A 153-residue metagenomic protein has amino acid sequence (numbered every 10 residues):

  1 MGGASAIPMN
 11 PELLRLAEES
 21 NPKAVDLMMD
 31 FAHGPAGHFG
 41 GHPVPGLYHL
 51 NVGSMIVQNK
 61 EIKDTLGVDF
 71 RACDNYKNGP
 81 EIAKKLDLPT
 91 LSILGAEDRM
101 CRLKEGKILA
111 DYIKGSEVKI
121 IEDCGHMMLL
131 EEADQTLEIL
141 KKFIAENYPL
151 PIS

Functional and structural regions predicted by a protein language model:
M1-P8: Active-site nucleophile loop of the alpha/beta-hydrolase fold
G2, A96, E122: Nucleotide-sugar donor-binding loop of glycosyltransferases
P8-M9, R15-K85: Conserved alpha/beta-hydrolase catalytic His-Asp/Glu region
A83-D87, Y112-I113: Short, conserved loop/helix-junction motifs that constitute active-site signature segments in enzyme catalytic cores
L86-D87, S92-L94, D98: Short beta-strand/loop motif that positions the catalytic acidic residue of the alpha/beta-hydrolase fold
R99-E105: Conserved alpha/beta-hydrolase "acid-adjacent" motif
K107-I108, D134: Active-site phosphate/pyrophosphate- and oxyanion-stabilizing loops and adjacent acidic/basic residues in soluble
K114-S153: Catalytic active-site module of serine/aspartate enzymes centered on a nucleophile-bearing elbow/loop
